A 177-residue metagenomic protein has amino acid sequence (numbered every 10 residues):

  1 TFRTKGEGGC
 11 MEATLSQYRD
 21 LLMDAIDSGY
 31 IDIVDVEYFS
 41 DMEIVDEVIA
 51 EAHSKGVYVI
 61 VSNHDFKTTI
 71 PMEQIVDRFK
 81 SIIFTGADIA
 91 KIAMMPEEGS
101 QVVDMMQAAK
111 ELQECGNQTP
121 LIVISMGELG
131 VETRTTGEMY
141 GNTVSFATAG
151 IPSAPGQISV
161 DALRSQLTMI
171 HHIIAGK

Functional and structural regions predicted by a protein language model:
T1-S54, H64-T68: Active-site beta->alpha loop and helix N-cap motifs at the rims of alpha/beta catalytic domains
Y38-K177: Catalytic alpha/beta core domains of metabolic enzymes, predominantly
